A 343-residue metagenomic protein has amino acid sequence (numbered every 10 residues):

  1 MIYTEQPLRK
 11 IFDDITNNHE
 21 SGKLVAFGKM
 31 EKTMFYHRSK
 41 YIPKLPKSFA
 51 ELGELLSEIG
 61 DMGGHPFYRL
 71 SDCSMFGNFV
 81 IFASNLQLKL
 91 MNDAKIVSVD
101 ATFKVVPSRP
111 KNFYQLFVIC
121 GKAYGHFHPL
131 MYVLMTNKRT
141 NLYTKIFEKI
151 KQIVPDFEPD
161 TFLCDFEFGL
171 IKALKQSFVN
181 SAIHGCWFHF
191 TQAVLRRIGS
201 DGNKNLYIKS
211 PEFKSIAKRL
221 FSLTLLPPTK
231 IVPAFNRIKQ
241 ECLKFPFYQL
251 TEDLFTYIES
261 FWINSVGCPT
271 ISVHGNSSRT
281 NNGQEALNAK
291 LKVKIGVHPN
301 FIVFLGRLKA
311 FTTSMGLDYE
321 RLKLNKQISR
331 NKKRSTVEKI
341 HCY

Functional and structural regions predicted by a protein language model:
Q6-S98, T102-P107: Electropositive nucleic-acid engagement tracts
K10, I15, H19-E20, I153-H341: Extended amphipathic alpha-helical interaction segments
I81-L86, S98-V106, Q115-C120, F147-I150 (+2 more regions): Eukaryotic intrinsically disordered and solvent-exposed regulatory patches
L86-Q87, T102-K104, A123-H126, N137 (+2 more regions): Conserved beta-strand elements of beta-rich interaction domains across eukaryotes, especially beta-propellers
L86-V97, V105-N112, F261-V273, N281: Helix/loop segments that flank and initiate small ligand/metal-binding modules
K89-M91, I96, P110-H128, L134-T136: Short conserved beta-strand segments at catalytic cores or DNA/RNA-binding microdomains of nucleic-acid binding
K111-Q115, Y132-P155: Active-site beta-loop-alpha junctions of metal-dependent nucleic acid enzymes, especially the RNase H-like/DDE
